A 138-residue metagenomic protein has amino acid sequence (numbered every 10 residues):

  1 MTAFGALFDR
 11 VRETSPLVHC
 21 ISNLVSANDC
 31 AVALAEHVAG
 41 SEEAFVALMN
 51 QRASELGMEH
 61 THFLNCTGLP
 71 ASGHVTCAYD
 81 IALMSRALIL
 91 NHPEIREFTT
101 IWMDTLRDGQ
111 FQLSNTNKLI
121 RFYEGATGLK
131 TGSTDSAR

Functional and structural regions predicted by a protein language model:
M1-T2, I81: Active-site SXXK
T2-V32, E36, L113-G128: Conserved catalytic neighborhood of penicillin-recognizing serine enzymes
G40-R138: Penicillin-recognizing serine hydrolase domain
